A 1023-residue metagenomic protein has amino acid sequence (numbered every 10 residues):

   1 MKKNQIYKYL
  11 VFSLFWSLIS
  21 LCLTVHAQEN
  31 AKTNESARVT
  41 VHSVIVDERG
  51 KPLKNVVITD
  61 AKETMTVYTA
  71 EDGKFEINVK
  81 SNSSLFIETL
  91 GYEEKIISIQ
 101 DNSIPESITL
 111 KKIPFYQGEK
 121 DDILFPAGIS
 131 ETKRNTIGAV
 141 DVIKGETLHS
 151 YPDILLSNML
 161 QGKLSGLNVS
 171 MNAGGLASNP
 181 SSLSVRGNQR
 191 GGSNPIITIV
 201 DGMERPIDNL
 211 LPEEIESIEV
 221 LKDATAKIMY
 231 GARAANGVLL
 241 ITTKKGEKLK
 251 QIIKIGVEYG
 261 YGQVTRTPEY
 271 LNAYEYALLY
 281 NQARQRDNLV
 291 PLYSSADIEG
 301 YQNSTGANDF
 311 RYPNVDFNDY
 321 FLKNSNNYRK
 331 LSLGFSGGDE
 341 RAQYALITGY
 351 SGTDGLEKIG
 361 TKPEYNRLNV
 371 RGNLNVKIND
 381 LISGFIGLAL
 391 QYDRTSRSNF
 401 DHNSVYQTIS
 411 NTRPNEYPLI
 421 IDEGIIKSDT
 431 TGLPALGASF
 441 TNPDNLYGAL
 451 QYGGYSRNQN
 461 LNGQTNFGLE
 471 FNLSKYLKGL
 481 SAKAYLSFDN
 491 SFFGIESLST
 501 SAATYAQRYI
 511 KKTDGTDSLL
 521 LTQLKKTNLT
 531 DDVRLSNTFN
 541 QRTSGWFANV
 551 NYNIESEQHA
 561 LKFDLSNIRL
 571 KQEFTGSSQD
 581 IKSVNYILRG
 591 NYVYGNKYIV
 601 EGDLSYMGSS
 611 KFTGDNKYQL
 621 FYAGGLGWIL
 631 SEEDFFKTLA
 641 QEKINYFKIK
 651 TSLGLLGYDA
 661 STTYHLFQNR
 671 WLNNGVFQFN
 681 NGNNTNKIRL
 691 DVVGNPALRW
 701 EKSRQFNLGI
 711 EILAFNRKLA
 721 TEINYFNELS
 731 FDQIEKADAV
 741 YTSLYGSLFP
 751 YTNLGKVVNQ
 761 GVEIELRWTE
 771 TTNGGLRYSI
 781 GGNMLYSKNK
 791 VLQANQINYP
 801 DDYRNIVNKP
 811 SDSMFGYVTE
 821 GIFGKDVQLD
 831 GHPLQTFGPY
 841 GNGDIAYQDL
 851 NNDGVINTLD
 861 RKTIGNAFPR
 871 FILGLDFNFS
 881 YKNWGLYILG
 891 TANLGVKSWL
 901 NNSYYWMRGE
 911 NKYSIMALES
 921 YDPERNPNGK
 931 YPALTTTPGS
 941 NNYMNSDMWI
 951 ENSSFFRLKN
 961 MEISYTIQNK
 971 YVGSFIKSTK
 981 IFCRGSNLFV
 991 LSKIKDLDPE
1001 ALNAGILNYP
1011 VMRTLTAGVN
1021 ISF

Functional and structural regions predicted by a protein language model:
M1-R38, L160, G782, N1020-F1023: Bacterial Sec-dependent N-terminal signal peptides
A27-A37, K95, Q100, F115-D121 (+14 more regions): Membrane-proximal, glycine/serine-rich, low-complexity loop/turn segments characteristic of large bacterial
R38-L53, R205: Structural motif
G50-K51, E76-S83: Short Pro-Gly-centered beta-turn/loop motif in secreted/extracellular proteins
D60-K62, S84-S98, K112-P114: A short, solvent-exposed loop/turn motif at the edges and junctions of modular extracellular/periplasmic domains
T64-K74: Short, acidic Ser/Thr/Gly-rich low-complexity loop/linker segments typical of extracellular and cell-surface proteins
P195, N373-I382, G387-Y392, K427 (+5 more regions): Extracellular/periplasmic, surface-exposed regions of secreted and cell-surface proteins
E496, A503, Q507-I510, F679-D691 (+3 more regions): Surface-exposed, extracytoplasmic segments of Gram-negative outer-membrane nutrient-acquisition systems
